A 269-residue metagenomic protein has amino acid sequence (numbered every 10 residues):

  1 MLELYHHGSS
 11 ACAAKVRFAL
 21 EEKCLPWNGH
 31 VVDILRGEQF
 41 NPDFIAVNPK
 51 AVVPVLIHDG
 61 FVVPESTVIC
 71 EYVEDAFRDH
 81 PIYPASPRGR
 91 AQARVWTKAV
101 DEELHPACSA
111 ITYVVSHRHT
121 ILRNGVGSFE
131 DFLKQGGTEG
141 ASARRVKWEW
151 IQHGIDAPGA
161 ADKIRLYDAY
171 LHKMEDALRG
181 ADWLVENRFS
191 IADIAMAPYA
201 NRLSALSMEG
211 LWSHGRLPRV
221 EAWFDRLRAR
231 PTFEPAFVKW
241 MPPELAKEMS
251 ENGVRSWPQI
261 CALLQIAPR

Functional and structural regions predicted by a protein language model:
M1-G140, V254, I260-R269: GST-like domain detector, emphasizing the conserved glutathione-binding G-site in the N-terminal thioredoxin-like
H7, D33, I191, W240-M241: Short, solvent-exposed turn/loop segments enriched in Gly/Ser/Thr/Pro and often Arg
N28, H105, E186, P235-A236: A local structural micro-motif
G37-E38, E74, M196, E244-A246: Short secondary-structure boundary/hinge segments and terminal tails
F77, L178-A181, P231, W240: A general structural signal marking secondary-structure boundaries and capping sites
L104-D225, A229: GST-like fold's C-terminal all-alpha helical module
R216-R269: Long, positively charged, glycine-interspersed low-complexity recognition regions
